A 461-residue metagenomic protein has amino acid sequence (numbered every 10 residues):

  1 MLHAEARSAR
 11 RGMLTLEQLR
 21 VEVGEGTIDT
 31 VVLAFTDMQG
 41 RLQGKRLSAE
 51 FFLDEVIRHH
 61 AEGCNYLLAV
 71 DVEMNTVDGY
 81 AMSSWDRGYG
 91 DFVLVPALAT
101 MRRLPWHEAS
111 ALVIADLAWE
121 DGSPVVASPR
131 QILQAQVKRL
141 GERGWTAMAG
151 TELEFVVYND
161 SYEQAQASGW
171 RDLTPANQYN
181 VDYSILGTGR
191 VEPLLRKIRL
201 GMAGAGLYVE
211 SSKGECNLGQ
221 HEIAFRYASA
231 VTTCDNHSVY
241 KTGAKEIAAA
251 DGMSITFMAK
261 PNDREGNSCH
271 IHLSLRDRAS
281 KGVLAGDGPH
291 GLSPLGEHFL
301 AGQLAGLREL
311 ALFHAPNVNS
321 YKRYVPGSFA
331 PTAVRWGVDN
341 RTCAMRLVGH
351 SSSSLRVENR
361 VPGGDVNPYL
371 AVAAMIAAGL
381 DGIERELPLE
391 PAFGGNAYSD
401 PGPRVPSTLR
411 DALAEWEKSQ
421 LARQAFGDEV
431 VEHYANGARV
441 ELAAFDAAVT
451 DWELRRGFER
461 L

Functional and structural regions predicted by a protein language model:
M1-S211, M253, P401-L461: ATP/Mg2+-dependent ligation/transfer catalytic cores
L2-A6, L14, G26, E246-I247 (+2 more regions): Catalytic-core signal marking the mid-to-C-terminal active-site face
M13, R130, A149, E192 (+10 more regions): Conserved structured core elements
D37-Q39, A118-P124, G187, Y227-T233 (+4 more regions): A generic structural motif
R102-A109, A147, S212-N217, R264 (+2 more regions): Short glycine/proline-enriched loop/turn "hinge" motifs that connect secondary-structure elements and lie
E154-S168, G214, L218-R226, M258-A279: Histidine-centered divalent-metal-coordination microenvironment in nucleic-acid enzymes
W170-K197, A230-K241, K245, A279-A285 (+1 more regions): Acidic, His- and aromatic-enriched active-site or binding-groove loops in soluble protein domains that engage sugars
R226, T233-V239, K245-E246, G252-P261: Gly/Pro-rich turn-and-neighbor structural signature
